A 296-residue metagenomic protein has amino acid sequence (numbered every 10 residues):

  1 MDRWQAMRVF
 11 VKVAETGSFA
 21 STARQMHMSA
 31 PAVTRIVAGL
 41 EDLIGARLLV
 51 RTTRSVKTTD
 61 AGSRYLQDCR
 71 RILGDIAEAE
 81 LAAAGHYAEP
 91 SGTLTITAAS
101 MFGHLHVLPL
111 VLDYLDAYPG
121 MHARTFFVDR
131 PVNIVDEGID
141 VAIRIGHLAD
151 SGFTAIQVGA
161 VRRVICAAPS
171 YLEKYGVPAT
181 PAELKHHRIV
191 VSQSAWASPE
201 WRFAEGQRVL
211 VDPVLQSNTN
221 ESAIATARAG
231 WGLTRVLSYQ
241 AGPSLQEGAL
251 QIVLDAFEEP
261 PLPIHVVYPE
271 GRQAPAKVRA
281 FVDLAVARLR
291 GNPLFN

Functional and structural regions predicted by a protein language model:
K12-H27: Short helix-boundary/capping micro-motifs
R24, D42, S63, D116: Alpha-helical residues within the helix-turn-helix
S29-A32, I36-G39, L110: Residues within the DNA-recognition helix of helix-turn-helix
E41-D60, L250: A short LG(V/I)-centered, amphipathic sequence patch enriched for acidic residue(s) preceding the LG motif
T53-V56, S63, G74-T97: Short helix-loop hinge/linker segments at domain boundaries
S91-T154: Central regulatory/effector-binding core of bacterial HTH transcription factors
N133-G138, L148-I264, G291-N296: C-terminal regulatory
I264-A274: A bilobed periplasmic-binding-protein/Venus flytrap-type ligand-binding module shared by bacterial periplasmic
